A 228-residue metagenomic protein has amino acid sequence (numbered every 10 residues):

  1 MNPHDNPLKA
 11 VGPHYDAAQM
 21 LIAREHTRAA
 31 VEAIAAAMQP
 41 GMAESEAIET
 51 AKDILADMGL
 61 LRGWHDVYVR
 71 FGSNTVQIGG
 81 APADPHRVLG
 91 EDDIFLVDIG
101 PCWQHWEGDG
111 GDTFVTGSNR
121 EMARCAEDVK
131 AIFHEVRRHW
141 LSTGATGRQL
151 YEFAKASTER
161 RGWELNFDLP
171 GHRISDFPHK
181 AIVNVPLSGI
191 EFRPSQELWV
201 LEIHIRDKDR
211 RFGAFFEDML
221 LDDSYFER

Functional and structural regions predicted by a protein language model:
M1-R228: Active-site neighborhoods and metal-handling regions in enzymes and metal-associated proteins
